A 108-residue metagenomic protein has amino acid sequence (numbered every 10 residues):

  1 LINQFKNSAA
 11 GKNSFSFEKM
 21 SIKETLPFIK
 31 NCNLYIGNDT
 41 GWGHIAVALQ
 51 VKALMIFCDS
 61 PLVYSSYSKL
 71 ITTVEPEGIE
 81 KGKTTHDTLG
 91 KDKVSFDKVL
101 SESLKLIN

Functional and structural regions predicted by a protein language model:
L1-C58: Donor-binding and catalytic core of enzymes assembling or modifying cell-surface/extracellular glycoconjugates
H44-I107: Nucleotide-sugar donor-binding patch of glycosyltransferase catalytic domains
